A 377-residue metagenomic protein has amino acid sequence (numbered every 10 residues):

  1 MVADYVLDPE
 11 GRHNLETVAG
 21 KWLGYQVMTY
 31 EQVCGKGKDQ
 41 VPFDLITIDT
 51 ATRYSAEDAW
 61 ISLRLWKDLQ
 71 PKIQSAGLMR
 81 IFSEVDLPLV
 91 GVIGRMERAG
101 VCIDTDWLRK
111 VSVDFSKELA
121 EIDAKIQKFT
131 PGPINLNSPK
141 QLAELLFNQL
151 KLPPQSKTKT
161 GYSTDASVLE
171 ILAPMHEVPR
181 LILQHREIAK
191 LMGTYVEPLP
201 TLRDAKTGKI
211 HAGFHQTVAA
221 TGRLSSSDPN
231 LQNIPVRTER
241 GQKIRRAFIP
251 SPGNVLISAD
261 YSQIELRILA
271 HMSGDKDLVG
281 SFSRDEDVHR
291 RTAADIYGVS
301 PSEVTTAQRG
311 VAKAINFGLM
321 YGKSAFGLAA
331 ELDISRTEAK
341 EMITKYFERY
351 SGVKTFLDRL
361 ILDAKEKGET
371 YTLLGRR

Functional and structural regions predicted by a protein language model:
M1-L7, D285-H289: Conserved beta-strand -> loop -> alpha-helix junction used to position metal-binding or nucleic-acid-contacting
Y5, P9-N14, V18-Q242, I249 (+7 more regions): Conserved "right-hand" nucleotidyltransferase catalytic core of DNA-directed polymerases
D58, N254-E286: Structured ligand/cofactor/substrate-binding pocket environments in proteins
K128, K276-V279, P301: Active-site phosphate-binding and catalytic loops of NTP-dependent enzymes
R284-Q308, L373-R377: Generic long, charged, amphipathic alpha-helical segments
V304-G322: Amphipathic, charged-and-aliphatic alpha-helical interface segments that function as noncatalytic docking
I361-R377: Intrinsically disordered, low-complexity basic tails/linkers immediately adjacent to helix-turn-helix/homeobox/MYB/SANT
